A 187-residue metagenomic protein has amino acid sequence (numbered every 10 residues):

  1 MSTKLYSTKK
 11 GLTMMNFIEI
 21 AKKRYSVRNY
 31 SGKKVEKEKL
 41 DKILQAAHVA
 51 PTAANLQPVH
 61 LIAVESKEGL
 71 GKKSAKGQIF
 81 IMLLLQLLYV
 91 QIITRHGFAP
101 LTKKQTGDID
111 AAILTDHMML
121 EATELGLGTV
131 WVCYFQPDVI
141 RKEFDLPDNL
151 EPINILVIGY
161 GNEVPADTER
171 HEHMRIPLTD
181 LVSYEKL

Functional and structural regions predicted by a protein language model:
L5-T13, F17-V27, S31-K34, K39 (+1 more regions): C-terminal helix-cap and adjacent tail motif
K39, L44-Q45, V49-L114: Glycine/small-residue-rich phosphate/adenosyl-binding loop
Q78, L83-Q86, L146-D167: A glycine-rich helix N-cap at a beta->alpha junction
Q91, Y134, Y160: Short secondary-structure boundary segments
L114-T123: Acidic, metal-associated active-site segment
G126: Structured binding elements
T129-C133: Short beta-strand segments at enzyme active-site cores
V139-K142: Conserved ATP-dependent adenylate/AMP-binding module captured primarily in the ANL superfamily
